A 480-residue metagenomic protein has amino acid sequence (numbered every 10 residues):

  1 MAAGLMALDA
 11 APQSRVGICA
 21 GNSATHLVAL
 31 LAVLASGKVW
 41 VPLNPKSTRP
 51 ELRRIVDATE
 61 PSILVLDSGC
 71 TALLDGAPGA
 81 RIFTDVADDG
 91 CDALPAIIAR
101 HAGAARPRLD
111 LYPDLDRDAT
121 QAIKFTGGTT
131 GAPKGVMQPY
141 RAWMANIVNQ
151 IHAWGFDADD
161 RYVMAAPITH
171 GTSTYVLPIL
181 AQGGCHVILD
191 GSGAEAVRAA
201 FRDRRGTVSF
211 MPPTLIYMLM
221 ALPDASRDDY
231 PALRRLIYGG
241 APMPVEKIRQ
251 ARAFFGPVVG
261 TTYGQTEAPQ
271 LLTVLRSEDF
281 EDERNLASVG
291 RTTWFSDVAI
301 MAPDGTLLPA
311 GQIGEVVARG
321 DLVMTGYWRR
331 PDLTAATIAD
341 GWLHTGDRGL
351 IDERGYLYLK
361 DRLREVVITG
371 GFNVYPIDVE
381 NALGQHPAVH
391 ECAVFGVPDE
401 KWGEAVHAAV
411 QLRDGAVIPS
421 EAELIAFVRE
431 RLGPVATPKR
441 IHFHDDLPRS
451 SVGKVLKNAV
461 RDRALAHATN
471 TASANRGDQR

Functional and structural regions predicted by a protein language model:
A2-S47, A166, N373: Conserved AMP-binding/adenylate-forming
G4, A20-G21, V41-D57, S68-C70 (+3 more regions): ATP-dependent adenylate-forming carboxylate-activation enzymes
S47, F201, S209, G320 (+6 more regions): AMP-binding/adenylate-forming catalytic core of the ANL superfamily
G69-R117, G127: ANL superfamily adenylate-forming
Y112-D114, Q121-A145: Conserved AMP-binding A3 loop
M144-R161, T169-T207, L222: Conserved AMP-binding/adenylation subdomain of ANL enzymes
A181, G206-M211, M220-R284, D297: Gly/Ser/Thr-rich phosphate-binding loop
R291-F295, T306-T337, V374: Conserved ATP/PPi-binding loop(s) of AMP-dependent carboxylate-activating enzymes
